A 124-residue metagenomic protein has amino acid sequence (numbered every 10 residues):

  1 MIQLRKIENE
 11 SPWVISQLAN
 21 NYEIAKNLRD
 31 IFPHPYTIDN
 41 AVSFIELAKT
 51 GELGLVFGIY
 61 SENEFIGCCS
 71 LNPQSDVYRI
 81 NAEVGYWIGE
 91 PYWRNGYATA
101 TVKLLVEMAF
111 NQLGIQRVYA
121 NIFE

Functional and structural regions predicted by a protein language model:
M1-W13, Q17-E23, V56-E124: Acyl-donor (CoA/ACP) binding surface of acyl/acetyltransferases
E23-I45: Conserved GNAT-fold acetyl-CoA-binding loop/helix
I38-N40, A48-G51, E90-P91, V118: Short, intrinsically disordered/low-complexity patches at protein termini and at juxtamembrane boundaries
I45-G58: A short helix-loop-beta-strand connector motif used in the catalytic cores of GNAT acetyltransferases and, in some
